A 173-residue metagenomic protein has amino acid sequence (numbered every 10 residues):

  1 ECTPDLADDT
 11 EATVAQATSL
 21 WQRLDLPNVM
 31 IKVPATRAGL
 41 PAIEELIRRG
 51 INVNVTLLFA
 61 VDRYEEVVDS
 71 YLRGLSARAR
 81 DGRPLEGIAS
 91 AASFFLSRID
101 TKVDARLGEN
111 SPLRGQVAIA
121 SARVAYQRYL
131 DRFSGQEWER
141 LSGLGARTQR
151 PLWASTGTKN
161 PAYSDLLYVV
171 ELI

Functional and structural regions predicted by a protein language model:
E1-A42: Active-site beta->alpha loop and helix N-cap motifs at the rims of alpha/beta catalytic domains
E11-T18, L40, E44, R48 (+4 more regions): Amphipathic, non-transmembrane alpha-helical secondary structure
T18-D25, I47-R48, G82-G87: Acidic (Asp/Glu)-rich catalytic clusters
I51-L172: Catalytic alpha/beta core domains of metabolic enzymes, predominantly
